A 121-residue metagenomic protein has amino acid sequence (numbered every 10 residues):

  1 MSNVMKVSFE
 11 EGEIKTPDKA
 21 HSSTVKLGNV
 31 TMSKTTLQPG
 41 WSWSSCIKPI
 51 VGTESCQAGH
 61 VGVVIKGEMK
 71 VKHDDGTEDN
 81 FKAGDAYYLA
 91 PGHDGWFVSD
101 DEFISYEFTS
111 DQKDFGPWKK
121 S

Functional and structural regions predicted by a protein language model:
M1-T36, S44-S45, K120-S121: A short, N-terminal "cap"/entry segment at the start of jelly-roll beta-barrel domains of the cupin/DSBH fold
T24, M32-T36, V61, E78 (+2 more regions): Conserved hydrophobic/aromatic beta-strand scaffold that supports enzyme active sites
G28-S33, P39, G59-H60, I65-G67 (+1 more regions): A generic structural signal for short beta-strands and their flanking turns/coil linkers
P39, S110-S121: Glyoxalase I/VOC metalloenzyme domain signal
S42-W43, G67-K72, G95: Short beta-strand segments in beta-sandwich/barrel cores
P49-D75: Glycine- and acidic-residue-biased ligand/ion/polar-headgroup-sensing regions
H73-H93: Short acidic-glycine-tyrosine-enriched beta hairpin
A90-F115: Ligand-binding loop in jelly-roll beta-barrel domains
